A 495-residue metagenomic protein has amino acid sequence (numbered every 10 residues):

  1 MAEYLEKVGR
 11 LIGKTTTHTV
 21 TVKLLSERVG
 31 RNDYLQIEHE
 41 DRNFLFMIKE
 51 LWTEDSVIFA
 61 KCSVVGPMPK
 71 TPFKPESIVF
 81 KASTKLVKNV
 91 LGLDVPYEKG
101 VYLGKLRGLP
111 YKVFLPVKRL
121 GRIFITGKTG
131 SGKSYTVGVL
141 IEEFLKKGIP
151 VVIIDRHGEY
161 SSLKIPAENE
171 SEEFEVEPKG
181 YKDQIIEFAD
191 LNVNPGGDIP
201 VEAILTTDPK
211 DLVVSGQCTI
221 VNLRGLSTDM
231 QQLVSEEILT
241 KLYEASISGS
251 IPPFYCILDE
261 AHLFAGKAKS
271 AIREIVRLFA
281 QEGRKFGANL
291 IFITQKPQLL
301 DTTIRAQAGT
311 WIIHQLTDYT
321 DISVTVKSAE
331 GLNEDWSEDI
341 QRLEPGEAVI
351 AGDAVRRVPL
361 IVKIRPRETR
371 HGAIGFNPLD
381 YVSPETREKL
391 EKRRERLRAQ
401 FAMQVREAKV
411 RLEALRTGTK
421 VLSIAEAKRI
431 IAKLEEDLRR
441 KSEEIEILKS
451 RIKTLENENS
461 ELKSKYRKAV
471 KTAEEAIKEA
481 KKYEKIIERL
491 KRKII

Functional and structural regions predicted by a protein language model:
M1-T126, T136-L140, G249: Basic- and hydrophobic-enriched, low-structure N-terminal and domain-boundary segments that flank ATP-binding catalytic
M68, L120, H157-S161, N192 (+7 more regions): Conserved nucleotide-binding/hydrolysis micro-motifs of P-loop NTPases
G100-Y181, I350: Glycine-rich phosphate-binding loop of nucleotide-binding enzymes
R119-L120, K147-G148, V214-G216, G249-P252 (+1 more regions): Short loop/turn elements that form and flank the Walker-type P-loop nucleotide-binding site in RecA-like NTPase cores
T129-S131, M230-D335: Conserved P-loop NTPase motor cores
G148-I149, Y181-I185, G216-Q217, F286-A288 (+2 more regions): Short glycine-/polar-rich loops that comprise or flank the Walker A/P-loop and associated switch/sensor motifs
G158-S250: Helical/strand "switch-coupling" subdomains that flank nucleotide/phosphate-binding cores, especially in P-loop NTPases
L233, P345-I495: Conserved P-loop NTPase motor module
